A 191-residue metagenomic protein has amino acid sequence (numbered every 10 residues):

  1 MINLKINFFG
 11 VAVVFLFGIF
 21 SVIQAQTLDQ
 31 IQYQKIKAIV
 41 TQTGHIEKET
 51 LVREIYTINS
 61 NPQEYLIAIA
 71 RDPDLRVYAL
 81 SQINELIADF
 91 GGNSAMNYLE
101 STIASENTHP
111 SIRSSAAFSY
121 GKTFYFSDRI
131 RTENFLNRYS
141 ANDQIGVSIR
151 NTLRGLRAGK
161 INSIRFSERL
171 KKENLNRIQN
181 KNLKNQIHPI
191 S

Functional and structural regions predicted by a protein language model:
M1-V11: Bacterial N-terminal signal peptides that target proteins for export
G10-F20: Bacterial N-terminal signal peptides
S21-A25: Sec/Tat signal peptide C-region and signal peptidase I cleavage site
T27-A38, T57-R71, G92-A104, F126-S140 (+1 more regions): Amphipathic alpha-helical scaffolding segments comprising HEAT/armadillo-like alpha-solenoid repeats
K37-I58, R71, Y78-G92, S111-F126 (+1 more regions): Structural detector for internal amphipathic alpha-helices that build alpha-solenoid repeat scaffolds
L75-A79, I112, K184-S191: Exposed acidic/polar residues on beta-strands and adjacent loops within beta-sheet cores, strongest in beta-propeller
S148-S191: Terminal, low-structured helical/coil segments at or just beyond the last alpha-helical repeat
